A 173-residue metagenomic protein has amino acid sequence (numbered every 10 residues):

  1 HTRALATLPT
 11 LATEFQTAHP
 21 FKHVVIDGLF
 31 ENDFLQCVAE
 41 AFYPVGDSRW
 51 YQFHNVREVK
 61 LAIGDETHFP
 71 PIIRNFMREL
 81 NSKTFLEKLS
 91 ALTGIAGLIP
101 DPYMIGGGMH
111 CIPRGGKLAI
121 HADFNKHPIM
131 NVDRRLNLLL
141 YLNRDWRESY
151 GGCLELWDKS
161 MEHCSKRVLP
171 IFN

Functional and structural regions predicted by a protein language model:
H1-F172: Fe(II)/2-oxoglutarate oxygenase catalytic core
